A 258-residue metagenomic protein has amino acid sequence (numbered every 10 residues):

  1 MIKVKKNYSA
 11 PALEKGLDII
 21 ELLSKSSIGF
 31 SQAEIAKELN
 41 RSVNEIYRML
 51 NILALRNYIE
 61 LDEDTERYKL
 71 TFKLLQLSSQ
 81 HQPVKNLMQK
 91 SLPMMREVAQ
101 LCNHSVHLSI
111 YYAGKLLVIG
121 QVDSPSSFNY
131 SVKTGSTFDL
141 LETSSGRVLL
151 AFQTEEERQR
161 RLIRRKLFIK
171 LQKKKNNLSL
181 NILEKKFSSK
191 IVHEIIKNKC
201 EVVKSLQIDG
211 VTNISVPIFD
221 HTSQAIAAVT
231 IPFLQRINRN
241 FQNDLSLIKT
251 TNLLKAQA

Functional and structural regions predicted by a protein language model:
M1-H81, A256-Q257: N-terminal helix-turn-helix
K5-S31, R96, C102-S126, I248-A258: An N-terminal domain-start capping segment
S9-L13, Q32, R67, T71 (+8 more regions): Short, structured helix-loop boundary elements
L22, E38, M49, K90-L101 (+2 more regions): Amphipathic alpha-helical regulatory segments at dimerization interfaces that relay allosteric signals between sensory
N57, V118-G120, A227: A structural microfeature
E66-R164: Amphipathic alpha-helical effector-binding/dimerization core of metabolite-sensing transcriptional regulators
F128-Q207: Short, solvent-exposed recognition segments
K174-K255: Extended hydrophobic
